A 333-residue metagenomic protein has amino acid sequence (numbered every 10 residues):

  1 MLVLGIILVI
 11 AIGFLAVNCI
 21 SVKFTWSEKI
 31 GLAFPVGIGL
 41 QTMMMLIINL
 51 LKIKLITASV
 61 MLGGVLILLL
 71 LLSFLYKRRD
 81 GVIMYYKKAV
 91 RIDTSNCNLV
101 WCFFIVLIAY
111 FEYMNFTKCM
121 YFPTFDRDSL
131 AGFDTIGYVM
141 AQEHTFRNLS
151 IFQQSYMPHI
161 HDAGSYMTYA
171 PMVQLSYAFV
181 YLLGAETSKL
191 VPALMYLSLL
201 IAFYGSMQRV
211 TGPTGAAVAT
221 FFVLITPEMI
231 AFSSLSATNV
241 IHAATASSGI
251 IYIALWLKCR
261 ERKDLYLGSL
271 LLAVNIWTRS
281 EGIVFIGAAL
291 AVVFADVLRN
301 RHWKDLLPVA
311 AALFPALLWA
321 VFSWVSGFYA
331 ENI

Functional and structural regions predicted by a protein language model:
M1-N96: Membrane-embedded, hydrophobic transmembrane alpha-helices
L2-V3, T57-M61, G164-Q174, L182-L197: Loop-to-helix entry region of an early transmembrane alpha helix in multi-pass inner-membrane enzymes
W26-L32, A185-T187, F203-I225: Transmembrane-helix signature of polytopic, membrane-embedded enzymes that assemble or transfer cell-envelope glycans
S27, L255-N275, L306: Short hydrophobic alpha-helices at membrane interfaces in multi-pass membrane enzymes
L68-L75, T187-V210, S248: Transmembrane-helix motifs of polytopic, lipid-linked glycan transferases
A231-H242: Short acidic/glycine- and proline-prone juxtamembrane loop motifs at membrane-interface regions of multi-pass membrane
D264-S280, A288-A291, F314: Membrane-interface alpha helices of multi-pass inner-membrane proteins
F294-I333: Membrane-lumen/periplasm interface segments of specific transmembrane helices in polyprenyl phosphate-linked
